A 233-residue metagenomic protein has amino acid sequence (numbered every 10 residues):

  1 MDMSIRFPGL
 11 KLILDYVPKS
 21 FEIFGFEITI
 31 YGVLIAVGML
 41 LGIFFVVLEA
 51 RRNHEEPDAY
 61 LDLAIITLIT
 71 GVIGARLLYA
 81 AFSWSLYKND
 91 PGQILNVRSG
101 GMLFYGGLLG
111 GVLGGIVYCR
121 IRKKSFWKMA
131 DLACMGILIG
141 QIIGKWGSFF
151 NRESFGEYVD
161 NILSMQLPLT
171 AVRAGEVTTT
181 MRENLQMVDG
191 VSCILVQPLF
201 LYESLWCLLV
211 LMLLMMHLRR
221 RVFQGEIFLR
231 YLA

Functional and structural regions predicted by a protein language model:
M1-A233: A feature for loop-to-transmembrane-helix boundaries and adjacent hydrophobic helices in multi-pass integral membrane
